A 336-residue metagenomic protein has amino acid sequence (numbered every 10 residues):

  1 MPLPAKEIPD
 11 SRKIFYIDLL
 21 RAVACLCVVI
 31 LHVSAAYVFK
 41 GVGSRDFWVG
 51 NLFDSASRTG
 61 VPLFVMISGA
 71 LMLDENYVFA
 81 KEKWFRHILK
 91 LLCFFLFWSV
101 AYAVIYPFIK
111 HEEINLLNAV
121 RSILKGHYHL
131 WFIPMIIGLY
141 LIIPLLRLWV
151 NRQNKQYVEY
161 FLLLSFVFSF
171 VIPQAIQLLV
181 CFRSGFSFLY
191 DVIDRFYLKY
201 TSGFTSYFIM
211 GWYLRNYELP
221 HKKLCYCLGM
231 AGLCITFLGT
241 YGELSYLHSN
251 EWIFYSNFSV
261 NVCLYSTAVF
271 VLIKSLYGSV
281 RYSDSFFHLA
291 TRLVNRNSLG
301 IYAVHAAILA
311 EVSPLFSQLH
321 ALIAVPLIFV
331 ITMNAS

Functional and structural regions predicted by a protein language model:
P2-S336: Alpha-helical transmembrane segments and their immediate juxtamembrane cytosolic regions
